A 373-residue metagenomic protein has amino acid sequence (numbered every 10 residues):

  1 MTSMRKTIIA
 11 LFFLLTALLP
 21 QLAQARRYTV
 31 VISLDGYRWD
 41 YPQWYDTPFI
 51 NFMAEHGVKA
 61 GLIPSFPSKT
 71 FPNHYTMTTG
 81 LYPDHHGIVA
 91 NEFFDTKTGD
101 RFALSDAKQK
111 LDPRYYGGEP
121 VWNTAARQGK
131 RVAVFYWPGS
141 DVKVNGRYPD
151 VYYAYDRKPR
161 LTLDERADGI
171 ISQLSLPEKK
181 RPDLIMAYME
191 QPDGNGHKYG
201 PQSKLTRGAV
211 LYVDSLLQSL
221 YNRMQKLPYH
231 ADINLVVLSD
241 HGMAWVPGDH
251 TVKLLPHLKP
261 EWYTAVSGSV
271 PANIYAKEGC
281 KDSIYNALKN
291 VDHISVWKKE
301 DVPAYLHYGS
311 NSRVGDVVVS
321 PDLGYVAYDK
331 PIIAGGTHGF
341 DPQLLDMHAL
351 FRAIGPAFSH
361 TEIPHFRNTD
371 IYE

Functional and structural regions predicted by a protein language model:
M1-R27: Bacterial Sec-dependent N-terminal signal peptides
R26-V30, H56-K59, R127-A133, K179-I185 (+6 more regions): Loop/turn elements at helix/coil->beta-strand transitions in domains of secreted/extracellular proteins
V31, F49, Y212-L254: Metal-dependent active-site segment of extracytoplasmic phospho-/sulfohydrolases and closely related
P42-H86: Short, structured active-site-proximal loop/turn typified by the sulfatase FGly-forming signature C/S-X-P-X-R
L81-G200, Y328: His/Asp/Glu-rich, glycine-adjacent segments that coordinate divalent cations and/or stabilize oxyanion chemistry on
L161-S175, P192-I233, D282, D370: A long, amphipathic alpha-helix that forms part of the scaffold/cap immediately adjacent to metal-dependent active
V266-E373: Active-site neighborhoods of enzymes that stabilize oxyanions during catalysis
